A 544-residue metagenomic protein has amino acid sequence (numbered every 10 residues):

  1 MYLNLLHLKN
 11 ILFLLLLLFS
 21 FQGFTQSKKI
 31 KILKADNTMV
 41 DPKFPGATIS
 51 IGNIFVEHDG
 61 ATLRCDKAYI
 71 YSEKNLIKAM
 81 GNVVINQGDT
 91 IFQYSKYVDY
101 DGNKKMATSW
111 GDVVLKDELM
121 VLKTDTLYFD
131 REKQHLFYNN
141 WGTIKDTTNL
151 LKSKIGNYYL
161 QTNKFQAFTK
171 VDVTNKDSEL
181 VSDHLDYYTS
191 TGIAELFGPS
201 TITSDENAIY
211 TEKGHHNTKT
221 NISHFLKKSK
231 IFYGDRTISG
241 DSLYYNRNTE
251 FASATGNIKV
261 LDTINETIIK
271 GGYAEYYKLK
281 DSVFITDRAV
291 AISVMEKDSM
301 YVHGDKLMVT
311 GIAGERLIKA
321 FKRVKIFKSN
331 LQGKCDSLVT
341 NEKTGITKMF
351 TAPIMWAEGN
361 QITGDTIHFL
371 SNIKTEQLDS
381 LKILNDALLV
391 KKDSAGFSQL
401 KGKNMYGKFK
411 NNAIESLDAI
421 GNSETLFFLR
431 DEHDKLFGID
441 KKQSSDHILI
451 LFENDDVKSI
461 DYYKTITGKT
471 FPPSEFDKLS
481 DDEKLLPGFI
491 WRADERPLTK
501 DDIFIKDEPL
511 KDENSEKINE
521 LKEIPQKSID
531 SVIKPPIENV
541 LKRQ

Functional and structural regions predicted by a protein language model:
M1-I30, V540-Q544: Bacterial Sec-dependent N-terminal signal peptides
F24-Q544: N-terminal amphipathic/hydrophobic interface segments
